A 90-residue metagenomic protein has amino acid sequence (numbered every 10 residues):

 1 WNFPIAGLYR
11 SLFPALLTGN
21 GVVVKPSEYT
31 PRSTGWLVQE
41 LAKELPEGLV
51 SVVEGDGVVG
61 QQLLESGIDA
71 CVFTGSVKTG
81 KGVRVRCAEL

Functional and structural regions predicted by a protein language model:
W1-L90: Rossmann-like NAD(P) dinucleotide-binding subdomain of oxidoreductase/dehydrogenase enzymes
